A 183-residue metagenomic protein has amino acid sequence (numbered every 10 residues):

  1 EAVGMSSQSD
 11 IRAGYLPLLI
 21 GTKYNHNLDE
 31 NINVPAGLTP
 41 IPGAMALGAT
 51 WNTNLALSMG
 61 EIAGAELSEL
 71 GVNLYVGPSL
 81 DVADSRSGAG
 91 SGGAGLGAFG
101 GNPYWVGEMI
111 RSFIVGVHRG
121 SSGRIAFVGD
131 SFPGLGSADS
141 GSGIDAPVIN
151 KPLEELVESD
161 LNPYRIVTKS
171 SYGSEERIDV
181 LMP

Functional and structural regions predicted by a protein language model:
E1-P183: Glycoside hydrolase catalytic-domain context in secreted enzymes
